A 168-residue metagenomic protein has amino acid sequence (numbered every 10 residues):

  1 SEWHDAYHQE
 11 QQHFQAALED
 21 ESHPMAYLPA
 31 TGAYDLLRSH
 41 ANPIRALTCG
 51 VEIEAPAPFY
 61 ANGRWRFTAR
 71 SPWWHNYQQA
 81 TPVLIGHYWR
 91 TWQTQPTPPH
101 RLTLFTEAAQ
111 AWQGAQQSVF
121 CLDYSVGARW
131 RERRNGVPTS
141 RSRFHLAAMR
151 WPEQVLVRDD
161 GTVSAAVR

Functional and structural regions predicted by a protein language model:
S1-W74: Active-site-proximal loop/helix segment associated with metal-binding centers of metalloenzymes
F59-R168: Long, positively charged, glycine-interspersed low-complexity recognition regions
